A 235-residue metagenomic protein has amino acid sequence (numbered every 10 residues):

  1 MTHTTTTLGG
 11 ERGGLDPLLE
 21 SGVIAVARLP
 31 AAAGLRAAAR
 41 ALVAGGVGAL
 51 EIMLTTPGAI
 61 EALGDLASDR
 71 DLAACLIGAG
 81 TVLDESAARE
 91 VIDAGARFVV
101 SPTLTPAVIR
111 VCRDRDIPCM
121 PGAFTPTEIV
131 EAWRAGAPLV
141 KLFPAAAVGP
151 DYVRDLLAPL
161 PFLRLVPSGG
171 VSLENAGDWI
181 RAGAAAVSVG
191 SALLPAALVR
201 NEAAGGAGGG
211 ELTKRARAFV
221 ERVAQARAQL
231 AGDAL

Functional and structural regions predicted by a protein language model:
M1-G95, D114, F162, L173-E174 (+1 more regions): Conserved N-terminal beta1-alpha1 strand-loop-helix module at the mouth
A25, P167, S188-V189: A structural signal for the hydrophobic beta-strands that form the central parallel beta-sheet of Rossmann-like
R28-P30, T56, I77-E85, S101-T105 (+3 more regions): Glycine-rich beta-to-alpha transition loops that act as phosphate-gripper elements at the mouths of alpha/beta enzyme
A38, D84-A94, T127-A135, Y152 (+1 more regions): Catalytic cores of alpha/beta
V43-G48, R70-A73, I92-V99, D114-M120 (+3 more regions): Glycine-enriched alpha-helix->loop->beta-strand junction motifs that scaffold or abut catalytic
G48-A49, I92-A94, R113-R115, T125-V153 (+1 more regions): Glycine/Thr-rich beta-alpha phosphate-binding loop at enzyme active sites
F98-V111, L142-P150, A182-R215: Glycine-rich phosphate-binding active-site loops on the catalytic face of alpha/beta enzymes
A147-G149, P159, N175: Mobile acidic interaction elements
